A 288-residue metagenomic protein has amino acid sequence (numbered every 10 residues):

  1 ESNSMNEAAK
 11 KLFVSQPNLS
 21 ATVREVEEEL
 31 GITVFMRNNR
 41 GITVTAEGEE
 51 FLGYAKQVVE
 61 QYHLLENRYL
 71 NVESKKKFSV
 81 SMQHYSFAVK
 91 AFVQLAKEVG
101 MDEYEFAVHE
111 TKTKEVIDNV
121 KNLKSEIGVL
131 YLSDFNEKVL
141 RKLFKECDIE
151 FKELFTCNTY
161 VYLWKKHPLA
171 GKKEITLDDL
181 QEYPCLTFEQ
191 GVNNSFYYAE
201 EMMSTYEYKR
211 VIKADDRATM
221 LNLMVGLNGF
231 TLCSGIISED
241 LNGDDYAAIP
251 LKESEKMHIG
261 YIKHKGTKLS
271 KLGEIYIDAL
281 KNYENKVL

Functional and structural regions predicted by a protein language model:
E1-S15: Short helix-boundary/capping micro-motifs
P17, V72-N119, K268-E274: N-terminal winged-helix
E27-V44: A short LG(V/I)-centered, amphipathic sequence patch enriched for acidic residue(s) preceding the LG motif
E29-L30, F51-E73, S79, Y276: Alpha-helical linker/hinge and terminal dimerization helices associated with HTH transcriptional regulators
A88-Q94, E137, L177, Q181-T205 (+1 more regions): Secondary-structure junction motif
K121-E126, Y131, Q190-A247: Hydrophobic hinge/microswitch elements
L143-C185: Flexible hinge/capping segments at coil-to-helix
E146-K152, C157, A218-T267: Beta-alpha-beta core module
